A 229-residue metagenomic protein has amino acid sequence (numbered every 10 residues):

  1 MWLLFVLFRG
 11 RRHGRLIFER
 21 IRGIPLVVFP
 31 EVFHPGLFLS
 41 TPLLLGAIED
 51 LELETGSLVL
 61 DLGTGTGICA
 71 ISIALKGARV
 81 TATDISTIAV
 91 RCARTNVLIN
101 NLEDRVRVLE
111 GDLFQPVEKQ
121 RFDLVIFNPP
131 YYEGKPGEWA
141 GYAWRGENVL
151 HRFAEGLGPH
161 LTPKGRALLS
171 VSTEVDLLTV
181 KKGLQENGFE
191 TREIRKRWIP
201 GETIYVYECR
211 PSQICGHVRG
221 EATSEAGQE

Functional and structural regions predicted by a protein language model:
M1-E19: N-terminal auxiliary segments of SAM/dcSAM-dependent transferases
R11, F29-I48, L53: Conserved SAM-binding loop and adjacent beta-strand
L45-E118, L124-F127, Y132-G134: Conserved SAM/SAH cofactor-binding pocket of Class I
V97, L157, L184: Conserved hydrophobic residues forming the short capping helix/wall of the S-adenosyl-L-methionine
F127-R152: Mobile active-site "lid"/loop adjacent to the S-adenosyl-L-methionine
E147-P163: A short glycine-rich, Lys/Arg-flanked "PGG" loop and its adjoining helix->strand segment in the class I
K164-V171: Conserved beta-strand signature within the Rossmann-like core of class I S-adenosyl-L-methionine
T173-V180, L184-E221: Class I S-adenosyl-L-methionine
